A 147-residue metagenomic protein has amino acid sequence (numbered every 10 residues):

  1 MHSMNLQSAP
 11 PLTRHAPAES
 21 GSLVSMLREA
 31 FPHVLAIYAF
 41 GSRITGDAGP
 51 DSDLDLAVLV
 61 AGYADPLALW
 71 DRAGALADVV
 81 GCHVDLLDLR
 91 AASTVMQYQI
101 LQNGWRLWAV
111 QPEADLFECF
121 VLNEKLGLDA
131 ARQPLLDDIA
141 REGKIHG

Functional and structural regions predicted by a protein language model:
M1-A36, I44-P50, A61-G147: Catalytic core of pol beta-like nucleotidyltransferases
D55-V58: Short beta-strand->loop micro-motif that forms the acidic, two-metal-ion catalytic signature in nucleotide-processing
